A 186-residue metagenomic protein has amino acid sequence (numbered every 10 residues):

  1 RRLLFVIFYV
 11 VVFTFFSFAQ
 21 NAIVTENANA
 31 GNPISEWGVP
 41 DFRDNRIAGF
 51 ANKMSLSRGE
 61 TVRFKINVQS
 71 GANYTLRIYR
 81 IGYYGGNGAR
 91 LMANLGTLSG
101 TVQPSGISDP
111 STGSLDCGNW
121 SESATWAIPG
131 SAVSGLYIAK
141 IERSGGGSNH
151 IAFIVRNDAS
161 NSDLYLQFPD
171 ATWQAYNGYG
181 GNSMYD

Functional and structural regions predicted by a protein language model:
R1-R2: Positively charged n-region of N-terminal signal peptides that target proteins for export
V6-F15: Bacterial N-terminal signal peptides
Q20-R46: Proline/serine/threonine-rich low-complexity linkers at boundaries of modular beta-sandwich domains
A51-L56: Short beta-strand segments of immunoglobulin-like
E60-F64: Structural beta-strand segments of beta-rich domains
G71-I81, A89-G96, G145-D186: Aromatic-Pro/Gly-enriched surface loop or interdomain linker that acts as a lid/target-recognition segment
N73-Y74, Y84-G86, T101, I107-D109 (+1 more regions): Extended acidic/polar, glycine-enriched regions that form or flank non-catalytic beta-rich accessory modules
